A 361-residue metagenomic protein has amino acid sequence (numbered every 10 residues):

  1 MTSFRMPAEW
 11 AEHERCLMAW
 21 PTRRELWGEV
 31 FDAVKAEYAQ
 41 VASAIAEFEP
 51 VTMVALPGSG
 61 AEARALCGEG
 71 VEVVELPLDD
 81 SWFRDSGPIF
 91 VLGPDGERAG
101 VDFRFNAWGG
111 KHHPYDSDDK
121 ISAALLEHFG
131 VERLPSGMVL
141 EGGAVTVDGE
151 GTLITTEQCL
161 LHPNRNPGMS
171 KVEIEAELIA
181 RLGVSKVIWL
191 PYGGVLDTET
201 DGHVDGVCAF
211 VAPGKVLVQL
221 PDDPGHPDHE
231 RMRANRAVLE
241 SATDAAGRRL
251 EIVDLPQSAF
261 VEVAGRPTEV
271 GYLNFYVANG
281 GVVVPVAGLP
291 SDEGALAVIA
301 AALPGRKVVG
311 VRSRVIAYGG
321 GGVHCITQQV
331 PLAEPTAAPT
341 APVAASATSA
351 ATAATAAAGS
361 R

Functional and structural regions predicted by a protein language model:
M1-P339, A344, A356: The feature marks the mature, well-folded catalytic cores of soluble enzymes
T348-T355: Long low-complexity, repeat-rich segments biased toward Pro/Ser/Thr/Ala that often serve as propeptides
